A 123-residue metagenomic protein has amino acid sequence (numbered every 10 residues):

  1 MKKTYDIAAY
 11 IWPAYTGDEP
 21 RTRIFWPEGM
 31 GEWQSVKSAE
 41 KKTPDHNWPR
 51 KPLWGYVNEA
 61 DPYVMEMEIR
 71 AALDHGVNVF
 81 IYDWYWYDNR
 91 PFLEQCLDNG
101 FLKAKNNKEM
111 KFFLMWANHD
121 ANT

Functional and structural regions predicted by a protein language model:
M1-T123: Glycan-processing catalytic domains of CAZymes
